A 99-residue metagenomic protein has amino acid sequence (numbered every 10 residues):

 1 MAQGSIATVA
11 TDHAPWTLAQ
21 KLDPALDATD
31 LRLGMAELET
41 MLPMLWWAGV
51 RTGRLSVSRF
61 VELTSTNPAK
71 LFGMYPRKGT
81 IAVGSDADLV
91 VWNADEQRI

Functional and structural regions predicted by a protein language model:
M1-T8: Short amphipathic alpha-helices and their capping/turn segments at secondary-structure boundaries
T8-V9, A14-E96: His/Asp/Glu-enriched, well-ordered alpha-helical/loop segment that forms or immediately abuts the divalent-metal
